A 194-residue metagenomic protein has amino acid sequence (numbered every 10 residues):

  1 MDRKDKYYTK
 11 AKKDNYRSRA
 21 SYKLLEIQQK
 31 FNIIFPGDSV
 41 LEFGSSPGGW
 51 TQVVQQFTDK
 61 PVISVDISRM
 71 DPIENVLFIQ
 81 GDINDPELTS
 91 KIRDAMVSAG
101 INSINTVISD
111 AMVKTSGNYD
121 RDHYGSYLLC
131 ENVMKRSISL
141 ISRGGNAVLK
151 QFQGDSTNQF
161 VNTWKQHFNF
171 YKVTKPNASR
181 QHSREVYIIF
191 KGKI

Functional and structural regions predicted by a protein language model:
M1-P36: Class I SAM-dependent methyltransferase Rossmann-like catalytic core, especially the SAM/SAH-binding loop
F35, T58, I141-R143: Helix-to-beta-strand junctions that scaffold the AdoMet/dcAdoMet cofactor pocket in Class I SAM-dependent enzymes
P36-S46: Conserved class I S-adenosyl-L-methionine
P47-D59: Conserved SAM-binding loop of SAM-dependent methyltransferases across substrates and taxa, primarily the Class I
I67-S116: S-adenosyl-L-methionine
A99-S142, D155: Mobile active-site "lid"/loop adjacent to the S-adenosyl-L-methionine
G144-Q151: Conserved beta-strand signature within the Rossmann-like core of class I S-adenosyl-L-methionine
Q151-I194: Class I S-adenosyl-L-methionine
